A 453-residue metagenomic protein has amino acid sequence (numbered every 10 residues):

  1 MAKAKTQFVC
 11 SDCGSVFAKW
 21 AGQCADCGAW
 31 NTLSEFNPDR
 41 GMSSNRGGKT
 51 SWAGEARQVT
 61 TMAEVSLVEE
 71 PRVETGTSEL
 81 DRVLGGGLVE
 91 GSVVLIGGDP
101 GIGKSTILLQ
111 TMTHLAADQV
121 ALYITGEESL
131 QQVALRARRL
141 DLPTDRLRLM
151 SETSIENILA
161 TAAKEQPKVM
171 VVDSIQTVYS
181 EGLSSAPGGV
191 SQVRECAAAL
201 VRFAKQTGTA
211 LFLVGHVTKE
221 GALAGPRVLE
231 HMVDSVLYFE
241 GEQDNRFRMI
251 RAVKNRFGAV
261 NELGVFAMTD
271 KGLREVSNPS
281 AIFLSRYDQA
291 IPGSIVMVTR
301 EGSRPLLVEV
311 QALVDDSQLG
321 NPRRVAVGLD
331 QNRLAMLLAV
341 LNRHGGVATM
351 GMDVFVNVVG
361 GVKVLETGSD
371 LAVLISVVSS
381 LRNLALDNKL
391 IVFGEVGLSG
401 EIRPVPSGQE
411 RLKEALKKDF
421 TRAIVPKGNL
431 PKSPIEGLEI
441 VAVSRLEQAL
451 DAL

Functional and structural regions predicted by a protein language model:
A2-D12, V16-L84, V89-G97, I102-M112 (+6 more regions): Peripheral, non-AAA+ core regions of ATP-driven protein-machinery
G126: Conserved active-site segment of CheY-like receiver
